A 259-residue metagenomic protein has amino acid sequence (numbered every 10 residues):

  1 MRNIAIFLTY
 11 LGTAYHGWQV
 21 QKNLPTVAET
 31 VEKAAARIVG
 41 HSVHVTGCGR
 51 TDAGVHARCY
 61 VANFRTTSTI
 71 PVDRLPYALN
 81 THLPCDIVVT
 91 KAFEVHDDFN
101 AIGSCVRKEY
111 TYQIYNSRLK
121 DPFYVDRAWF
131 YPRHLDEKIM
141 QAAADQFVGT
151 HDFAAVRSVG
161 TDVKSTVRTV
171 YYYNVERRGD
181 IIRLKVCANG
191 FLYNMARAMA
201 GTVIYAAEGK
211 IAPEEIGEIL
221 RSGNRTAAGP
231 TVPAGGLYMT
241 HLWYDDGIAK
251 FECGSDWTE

Functional and structural regions predicted by a protein language model:
M1-E259: Structured-RNA-binding interfaces characteristic of tRNA pseudouridine synthases
